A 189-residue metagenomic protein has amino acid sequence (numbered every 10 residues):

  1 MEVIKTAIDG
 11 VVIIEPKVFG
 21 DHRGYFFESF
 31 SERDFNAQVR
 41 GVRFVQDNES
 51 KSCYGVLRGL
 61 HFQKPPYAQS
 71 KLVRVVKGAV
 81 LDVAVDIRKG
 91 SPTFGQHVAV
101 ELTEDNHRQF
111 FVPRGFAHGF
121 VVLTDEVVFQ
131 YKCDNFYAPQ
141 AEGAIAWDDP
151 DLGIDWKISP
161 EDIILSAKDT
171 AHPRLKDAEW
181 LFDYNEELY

Functional and structural regions predicted by a protein language model:
M1-R108, T124-E126, C133-Y189: Non-catalytic, conserved peripheral segments adjacent to functional cores
F110, H118-L123: Short beta-strand His + acidic residue motifs that chelate non-heme Fe in jelly-roll/DSBH and cupin folds
